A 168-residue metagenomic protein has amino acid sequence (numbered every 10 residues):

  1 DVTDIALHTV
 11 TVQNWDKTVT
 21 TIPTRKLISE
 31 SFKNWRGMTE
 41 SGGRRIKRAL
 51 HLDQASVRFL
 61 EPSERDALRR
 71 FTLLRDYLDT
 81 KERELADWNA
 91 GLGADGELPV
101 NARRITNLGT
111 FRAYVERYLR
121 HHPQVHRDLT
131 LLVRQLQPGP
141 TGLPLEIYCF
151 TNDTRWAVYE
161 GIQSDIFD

Functional and structural regions predicted by a protein language model:
D1-D95: Soluble accessory domains appended to multi-pass membrane transport proteins
H51-D53, R134, E146-F150: Residue-level recognition of well-ordered beta-strand positions that form the cores of beta-sheet-rich folds across
F59-P62, R155-Y159: Short, conserved charged micro-motifs
G93-E116: Intrinsically disordered, low-complexity acidic Ser/Thr-rich regulatory segments
D95-N101, G142-R155: Short, hydrophobic beta-strand segments
L119-T130: Short secondary-structure junctions
L129-E146: Short edge beta-strands and adjacent turn/loop segments
E160-D168: Short, non-transmembrane amphipathic alpha-helical segments
